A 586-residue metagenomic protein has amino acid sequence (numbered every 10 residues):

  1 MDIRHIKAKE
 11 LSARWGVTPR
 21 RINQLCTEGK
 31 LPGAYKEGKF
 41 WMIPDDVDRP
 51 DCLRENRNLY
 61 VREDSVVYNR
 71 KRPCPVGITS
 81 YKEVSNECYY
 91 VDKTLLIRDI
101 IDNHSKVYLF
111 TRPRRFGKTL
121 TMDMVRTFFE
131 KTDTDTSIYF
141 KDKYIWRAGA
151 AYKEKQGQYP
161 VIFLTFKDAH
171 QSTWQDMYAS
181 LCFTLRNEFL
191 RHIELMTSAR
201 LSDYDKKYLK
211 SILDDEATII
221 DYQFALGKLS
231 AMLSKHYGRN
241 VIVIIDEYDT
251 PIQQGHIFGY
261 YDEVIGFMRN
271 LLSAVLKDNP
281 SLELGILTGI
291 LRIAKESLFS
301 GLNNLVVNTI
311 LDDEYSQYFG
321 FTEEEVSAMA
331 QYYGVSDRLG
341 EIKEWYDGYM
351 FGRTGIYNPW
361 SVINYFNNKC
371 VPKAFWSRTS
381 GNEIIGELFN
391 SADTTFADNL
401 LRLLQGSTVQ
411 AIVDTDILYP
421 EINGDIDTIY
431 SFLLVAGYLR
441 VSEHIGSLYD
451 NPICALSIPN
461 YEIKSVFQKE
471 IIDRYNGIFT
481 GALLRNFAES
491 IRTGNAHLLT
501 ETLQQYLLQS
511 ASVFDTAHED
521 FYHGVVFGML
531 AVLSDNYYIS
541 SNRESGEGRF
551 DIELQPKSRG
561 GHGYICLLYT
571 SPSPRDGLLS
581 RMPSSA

Functional and structural regions predicted by a protein language model:
M1-R21: Polyanion-binding surface elements
A8-K9, P32-R57: Short helix-start
G16-M42: Major-groove DNA-recognition helix of helix-turn-helix-type DNA-binding domains
V47-R54, E462-F467, G560-H562: Short, charged/polar, Gly/Pro-enriched secondary-structure boundary elements
V66-T516: Phosphate-binding site recognition
M232-Y237, M529, S534-G561: Active-site metal-binding core of divalent-cation-utilizing nuclease and nuclease-like domains
L507-S540: Acidic-basic catalytic patches of nuclease active cores, encompassing PD-(D/E)XK and other metal-cofactor nuclease
Y569-D576: Conserved small/polar residues in nucleotide/adenosyl-binding loops
